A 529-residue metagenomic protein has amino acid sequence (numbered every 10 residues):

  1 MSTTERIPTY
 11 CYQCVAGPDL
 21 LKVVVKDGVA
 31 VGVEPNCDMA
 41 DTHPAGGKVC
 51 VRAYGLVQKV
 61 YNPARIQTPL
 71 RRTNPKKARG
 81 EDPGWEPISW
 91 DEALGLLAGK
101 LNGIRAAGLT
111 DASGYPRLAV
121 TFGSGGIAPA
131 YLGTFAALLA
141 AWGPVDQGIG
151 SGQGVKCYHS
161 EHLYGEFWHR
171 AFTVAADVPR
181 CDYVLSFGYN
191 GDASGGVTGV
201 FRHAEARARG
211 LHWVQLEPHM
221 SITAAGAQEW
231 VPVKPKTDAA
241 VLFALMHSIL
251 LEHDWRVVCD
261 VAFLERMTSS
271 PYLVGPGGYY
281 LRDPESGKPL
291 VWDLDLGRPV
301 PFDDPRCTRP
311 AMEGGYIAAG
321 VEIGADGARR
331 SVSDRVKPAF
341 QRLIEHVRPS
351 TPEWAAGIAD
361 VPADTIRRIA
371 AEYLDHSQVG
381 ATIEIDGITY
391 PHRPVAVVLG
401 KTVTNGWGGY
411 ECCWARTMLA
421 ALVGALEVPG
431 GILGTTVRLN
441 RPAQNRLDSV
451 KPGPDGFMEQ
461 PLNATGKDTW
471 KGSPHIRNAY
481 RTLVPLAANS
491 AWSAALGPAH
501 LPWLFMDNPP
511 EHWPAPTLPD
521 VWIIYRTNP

Functional and structural regions predicted by a protein language model:
M1-V258, A262, R266-I317, V321-E322 (+4 more regions): N-terminal export/assembly segments and adjacent metallocofactor-ligating motifs of anaerobic energy-metabolism
T4, A16, A128-Y131, D177-V178 (+11 more regions): Active-site-proximal structural scaffolding
G32, Q147, D254-V261, D364-R367 (+2 more regions): Acidic/polar loop patches that form or flank catalytic/metal-binding clefts of enzymes that bind anionic ligands
T68-P69, V178, H212-I222, Q341-H346 (+3 more regions): Active-site-adjacent bridging/hinge elements
V120, R335, V347, E353 (+1 more regions): A glycine-rich, hydrophobic/aromatic-adjacent loop/helix-cap motif
H162, W168-A176, N190-S194, W230-T237 (+6 more regions): Alpha-helix capping and helix-loop boundary segments enriched in small/acidic/polar residues
D182-A208, V214-Q215, I358-P362, A370 (+5 more regions): Glycine-rich anion-binding loop/nest that anchors nucleotide
Y280-G357, T469-L518: Long, low-complexity, polar/charged, intrinsically disordered or flexibly structured peripheral segments
